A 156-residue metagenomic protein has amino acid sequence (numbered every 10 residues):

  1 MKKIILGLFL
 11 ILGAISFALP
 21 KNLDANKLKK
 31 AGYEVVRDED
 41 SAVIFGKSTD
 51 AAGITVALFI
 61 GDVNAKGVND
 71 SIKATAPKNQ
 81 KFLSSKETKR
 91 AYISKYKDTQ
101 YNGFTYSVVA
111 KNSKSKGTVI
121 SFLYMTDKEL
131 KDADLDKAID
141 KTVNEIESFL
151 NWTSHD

Functional and structural regions predicted by a protein language model:
I4-A14: Sec-dependent N-terminal signal peptides
F17-F45, P77, T142-T153: N-terminal "mature-domain start" segment
A25, N69, K73, D136 (+1 more regions): Extracytoplasmic/secreted envelope proteins and their assembly/folding machinery, especially bacterial periplasmic
S41-G103, G117-V119, E129: Conserved polar/disulfide-associated segments of primarily extracytoplasmic proteins
T105-N112: Hydrophobic/aromatic beta-strand elements that line small-molecule binding cavities or substrate pockets in beta-rich
S121-L123: Cytosol-facing boundaries of transmembrane alpha helices in integral membrane proteins
M125-D156: Surface-exposed amphipathic alpha-helical segments
